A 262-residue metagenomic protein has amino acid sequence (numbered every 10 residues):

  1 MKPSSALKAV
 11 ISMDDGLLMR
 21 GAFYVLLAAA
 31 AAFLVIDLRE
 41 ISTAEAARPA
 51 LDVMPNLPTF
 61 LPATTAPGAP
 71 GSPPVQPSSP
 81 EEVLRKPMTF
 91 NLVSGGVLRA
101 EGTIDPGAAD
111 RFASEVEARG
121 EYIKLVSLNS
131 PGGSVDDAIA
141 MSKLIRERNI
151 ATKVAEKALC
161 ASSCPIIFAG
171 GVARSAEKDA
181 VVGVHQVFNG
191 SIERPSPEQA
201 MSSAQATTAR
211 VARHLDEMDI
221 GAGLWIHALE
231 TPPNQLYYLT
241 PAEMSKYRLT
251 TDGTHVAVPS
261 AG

Functional and structural regions predicted by a protein language model:
M1-G16: N-terminal Lys/Arg-rich, disordered targeting/topogenic segments
L17-D37: Hydrophobic membrane-insertion alpha-helices, especially the h-region of bacterial N-terminal signal peptides
L18, P49, P80-R111: STAS-typified acidic loop motif
S42-S79: Juxtamembrane proline-rich low-complexity "stalk" or linker regions positioned immediately after a signal peptide
E121-V135, A151-A158: Short, glycine-/small-residue-enriched flexible loop/hinge segments at domain edges that mediate gating
V135-R146: Membrane-embedded segments
D137, I150-F188: Glycine-rich beta-to-alpha active-site loop
S191-G262: Charged, glycine-interspersed solvent-exposed loop segments at helix/strand-loop junctions that cap or gate access
